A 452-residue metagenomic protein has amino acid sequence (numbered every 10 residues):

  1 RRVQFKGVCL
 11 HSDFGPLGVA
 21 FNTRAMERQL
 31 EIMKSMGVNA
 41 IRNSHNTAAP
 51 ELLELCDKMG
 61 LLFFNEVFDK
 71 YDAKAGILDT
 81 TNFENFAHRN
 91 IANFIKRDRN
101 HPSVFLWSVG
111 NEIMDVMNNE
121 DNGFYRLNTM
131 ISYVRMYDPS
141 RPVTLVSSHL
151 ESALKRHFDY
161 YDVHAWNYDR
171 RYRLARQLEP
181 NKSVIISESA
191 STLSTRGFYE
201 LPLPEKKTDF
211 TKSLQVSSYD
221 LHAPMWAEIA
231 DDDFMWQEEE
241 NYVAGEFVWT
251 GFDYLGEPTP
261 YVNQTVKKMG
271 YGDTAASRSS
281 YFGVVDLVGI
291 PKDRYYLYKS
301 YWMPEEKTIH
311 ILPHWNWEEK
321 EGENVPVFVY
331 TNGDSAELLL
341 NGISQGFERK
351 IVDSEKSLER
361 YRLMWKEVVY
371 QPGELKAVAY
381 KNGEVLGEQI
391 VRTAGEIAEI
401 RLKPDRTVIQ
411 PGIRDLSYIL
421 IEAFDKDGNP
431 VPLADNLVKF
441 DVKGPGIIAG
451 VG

Functional and structural regions predicted by a protein language model:
R1-E384: Extended substrate-binding grooves/exosites of carbohydrate-active enzymes
W317-E323, V408-S417: Short, solvent-exposed loop/linker segments at the N-terminal edge of repeated beta-sheet extracellular domains
V327-T331, R414-P430: Beta-strand-rich structural segments
E348-K350, A398-L402, F440-G452: Short aromatic-acidic-glycine turn motif
Y370-E374, R414-L416, D435: Extracellular Ig-like/FN3 beta-sandwich strand-entry sites
A379-G383, D425, G444: Surface-exposed loop/turn motifs at beta-strand-loop junctions within extracellular Ig-like and Fibronectin type III
G383-G395: Edge beta-strands of extracellular beta-sandwich domains
A394-G412: Low-complexity, acidic Ser/Thr/Pro/Gly-rich terminal tails and inter-domain linkers that flank the onset of structured
